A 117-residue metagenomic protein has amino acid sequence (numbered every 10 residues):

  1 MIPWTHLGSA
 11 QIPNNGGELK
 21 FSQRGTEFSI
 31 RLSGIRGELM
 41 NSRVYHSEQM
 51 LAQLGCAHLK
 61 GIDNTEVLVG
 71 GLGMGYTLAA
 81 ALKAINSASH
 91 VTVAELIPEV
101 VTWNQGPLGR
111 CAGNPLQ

Functional and structural regions predicted by a protein language model:
M1-I2, I35-E38, H90-A94: A generic short-segment signal for beta-strand/edge and adjacent turn/coil regions
M1-S29: N-terminal auxiliary segments of SAM/dcSAM-dependent transferases
P3, E38-L39, G71, P115: Residue-level preference for alpha-helix termini and adjacent loops
L7-S9, E18, L39, E66 (+1 more regions): Short, flexible coil/linker segments at or flanking structured domains
Q11-P13, S33-L39, K60-N64, I85: Intrinsically disordered, low-complexity coil segments
R24-R43: A short, structured beta-strand/loop element
Y45-Q117: The AdoMet/dcAdoMet-binding core of the Class I SAM-like
